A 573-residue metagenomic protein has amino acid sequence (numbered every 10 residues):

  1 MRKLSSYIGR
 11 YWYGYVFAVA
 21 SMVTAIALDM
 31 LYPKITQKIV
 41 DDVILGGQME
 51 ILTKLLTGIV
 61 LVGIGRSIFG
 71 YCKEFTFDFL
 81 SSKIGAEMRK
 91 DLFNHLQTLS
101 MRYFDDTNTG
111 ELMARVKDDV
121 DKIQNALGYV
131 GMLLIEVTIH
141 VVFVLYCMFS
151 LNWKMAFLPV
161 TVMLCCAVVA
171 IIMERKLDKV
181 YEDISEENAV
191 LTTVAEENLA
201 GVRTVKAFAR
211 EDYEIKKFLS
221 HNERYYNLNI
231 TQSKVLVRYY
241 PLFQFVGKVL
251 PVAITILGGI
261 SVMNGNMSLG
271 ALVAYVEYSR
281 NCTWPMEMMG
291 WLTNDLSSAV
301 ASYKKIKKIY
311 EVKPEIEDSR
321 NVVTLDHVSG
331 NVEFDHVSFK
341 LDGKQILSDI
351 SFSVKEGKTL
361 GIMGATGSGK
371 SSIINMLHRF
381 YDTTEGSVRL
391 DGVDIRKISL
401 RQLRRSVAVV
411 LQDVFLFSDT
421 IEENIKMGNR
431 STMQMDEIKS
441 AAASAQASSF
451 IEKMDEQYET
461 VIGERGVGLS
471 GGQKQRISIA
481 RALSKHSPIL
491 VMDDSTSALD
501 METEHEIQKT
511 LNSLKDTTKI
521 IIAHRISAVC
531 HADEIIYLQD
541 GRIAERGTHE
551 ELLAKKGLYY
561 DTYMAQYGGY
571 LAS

Functional and structural regions predicted by a protein language model:
M1-D29, T36, I44-L56, G65 (+14 more regions): Membrane-integrated ABC transporters
R10, G14-A27, T57-G58, V62-G65 (+2 more regions): Transmembrane helices of ABC transporter permease
V19, V23-K34, G63-Y71, I123-A126 (+7 more regions): Hydrophobic alpha-helical transmembrane bundles that constitute the permease/transmembrane domains of multi-pass
Y32-T36, K73, F77, L92 (+6 more regions): Hydrophobic/aromatic residues in alpha-helical transmembrane segments
L45-G46, S82, K90-A114, D118-V120 (+6 more regions): Short intracellular "coupling" helices and adjacent cytoplasmic loop segments at the cytosolic face of multi-pass
Q48-E50, K54, C147-V162, T231-K304 (+1 more regions): Helix-loop-helix
M101-R102, D118-L127, G131, I135 (+7 more regions): An intracellular "coupling" helix at the cytosolic face of ABC transporter transmembrane type-1 domains
S319, L325-S573: ABC-type nucleotide-binding domain
